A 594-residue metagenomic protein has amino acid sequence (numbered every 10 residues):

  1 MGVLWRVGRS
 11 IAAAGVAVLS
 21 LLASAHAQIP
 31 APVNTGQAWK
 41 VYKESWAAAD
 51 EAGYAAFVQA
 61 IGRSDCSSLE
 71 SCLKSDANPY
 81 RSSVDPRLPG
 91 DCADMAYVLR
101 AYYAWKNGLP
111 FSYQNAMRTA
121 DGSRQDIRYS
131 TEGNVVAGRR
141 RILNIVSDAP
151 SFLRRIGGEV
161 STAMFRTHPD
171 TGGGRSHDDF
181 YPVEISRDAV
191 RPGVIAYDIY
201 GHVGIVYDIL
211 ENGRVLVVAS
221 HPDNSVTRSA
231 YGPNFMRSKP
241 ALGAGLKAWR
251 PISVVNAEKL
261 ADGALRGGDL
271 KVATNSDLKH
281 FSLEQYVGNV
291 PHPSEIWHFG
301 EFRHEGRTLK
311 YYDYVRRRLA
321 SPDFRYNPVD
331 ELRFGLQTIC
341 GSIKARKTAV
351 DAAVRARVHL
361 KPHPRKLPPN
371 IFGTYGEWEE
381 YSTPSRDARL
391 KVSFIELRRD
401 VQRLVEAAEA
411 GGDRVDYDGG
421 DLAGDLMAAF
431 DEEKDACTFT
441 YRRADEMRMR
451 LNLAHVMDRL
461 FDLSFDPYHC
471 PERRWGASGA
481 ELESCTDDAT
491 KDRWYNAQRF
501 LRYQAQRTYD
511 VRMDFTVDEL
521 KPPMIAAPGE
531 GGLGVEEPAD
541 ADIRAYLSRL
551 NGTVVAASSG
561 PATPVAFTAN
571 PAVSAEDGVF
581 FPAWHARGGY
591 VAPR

Functional and structural regions predicted by a protein language model:
M1-G15: Bacterial N-terminal signal peptides that target proteins for export
V16-H26: C-terminal segment of classical bacterial N-terminal signal peptides
Q28-T162, D170-G173, A261-P593: Mixed-charge, low-complexity intrinsically disordered regions
A101-W105, G201, E211: Hydrophobic/aromatic-lined pockets within catalytic cores
R141-D178, P182, P222-L270: A recognition module on extended beta-rich or small alphabeta surfaces enriched in W/G with H and D/E
E184-R191, A196: Short, well-ordered loop/turn sites that connect or cap secondary structure elements
I199, Y207-S229: Catalytic Cys-His active-site segments of thiol-dependent hydrolases/isopeptidases
